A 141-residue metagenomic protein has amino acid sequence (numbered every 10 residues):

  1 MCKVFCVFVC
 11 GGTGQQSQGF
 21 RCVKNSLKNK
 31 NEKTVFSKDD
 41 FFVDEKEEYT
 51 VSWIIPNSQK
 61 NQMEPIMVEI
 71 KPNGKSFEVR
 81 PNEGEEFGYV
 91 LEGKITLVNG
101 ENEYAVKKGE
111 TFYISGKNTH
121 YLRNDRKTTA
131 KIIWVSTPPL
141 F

Functional and structural regions predicted by a protein language model:
C2-T34: Short C-terminal boundary/hinge segments that cap the last helix of small helical domains
C22-S52: Short, charged recognition helix plus adjacent turn of helix-turn-helix-like nucleic-acid-binding domains
D40-E78, W134-L140: A short glycine-rich, His/Asp/Glu-containing loop-to-beta-strand
E47-T50, N61, K107-K108, G116-F141: Ligand-binding loop in jelly-roll beta-barrel domains
I54, G100-G116: Short acidic-glycine-tyrosine-enriched beta hairpin
E69-I70, R80-L97: Short, conserved beta-strand element in jelly-roll/cupin
N73-G74, G88, N118: Short, small/hydrophobic-biased targeting/export segments
S76-N82, R123-D125: Short histidine-centered beta-strand/loop micro-motifs that create catalytic or ligand/metal-coordination sites
